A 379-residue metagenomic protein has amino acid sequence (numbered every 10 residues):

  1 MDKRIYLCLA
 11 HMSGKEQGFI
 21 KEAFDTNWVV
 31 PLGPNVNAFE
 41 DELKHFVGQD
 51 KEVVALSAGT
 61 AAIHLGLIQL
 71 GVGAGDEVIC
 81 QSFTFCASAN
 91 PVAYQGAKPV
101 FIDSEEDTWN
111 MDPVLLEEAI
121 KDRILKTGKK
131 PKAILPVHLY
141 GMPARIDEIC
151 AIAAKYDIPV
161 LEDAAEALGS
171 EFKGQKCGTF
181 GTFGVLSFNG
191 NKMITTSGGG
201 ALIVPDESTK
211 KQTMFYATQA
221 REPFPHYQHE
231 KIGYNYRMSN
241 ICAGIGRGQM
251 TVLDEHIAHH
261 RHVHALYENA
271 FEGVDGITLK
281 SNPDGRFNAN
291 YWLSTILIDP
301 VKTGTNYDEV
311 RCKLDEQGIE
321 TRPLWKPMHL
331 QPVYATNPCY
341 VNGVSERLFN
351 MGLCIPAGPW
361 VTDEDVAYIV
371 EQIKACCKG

Functional and structural regions predicted by a protein language model:
M1-V30, P356: N-terminal "arm"/small-domain region of PLP-dependent enzymes with the aminotransferase-like
L32-E77, P91-A93, F101-D103, K126 (+1 more regions): Phosphate-binding glycine-rich loop
P34-D41, D50-K51, V114-E118, L125-K129 (+6 more regions): PLP-dependent aminotransferase class I/II
T84-A89: Conserved coil-to-alpha-helix start sites within the AMP-binding
N90-V92, I152, K176, I241: Hydrophobic/aromatic ligand-binding patch that stacks against planar heteroaromatic rings of cofactors or nucleotides
G96: Structured binding elements
D107-T196, A201-I203, S208: Active-site phosphate-binding strand-loop segment of PLP-dependent enzymes
